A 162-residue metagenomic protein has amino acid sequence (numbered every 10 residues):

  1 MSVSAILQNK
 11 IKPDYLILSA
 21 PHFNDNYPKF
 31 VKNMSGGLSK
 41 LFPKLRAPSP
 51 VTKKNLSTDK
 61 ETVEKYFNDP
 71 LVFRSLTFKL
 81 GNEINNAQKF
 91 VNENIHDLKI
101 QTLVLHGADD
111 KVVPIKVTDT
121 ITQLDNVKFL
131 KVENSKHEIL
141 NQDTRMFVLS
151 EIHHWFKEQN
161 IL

Functional and structural regions predicted by a protein language model:
M1-K10, L16: Short glycine-enriched nucleophile-adjacent loop and the immediately C-terminal alpha-helix near the catalytic center
A5-I6, I121, W155: Hydrophobic residues on the short alpha-helix immediately C-terminal to a glycine-rich phosphate/catalytic loop
I17-Y27: Active-site nucleophile loop of the alpha/beta-hydrolase fold
K29-R46: A catalytic-pocket lid/entrance helix-loop region that shapes and gates access to the active site across common
L45-N94, I100: Alpha/beta-hydrolase
L98, V104-H106, D110: Short beta-strand/loop motif that positions the catalytic acidic residue of the alpha/beta-hydrolase fold
K111-V117: Conserved alpha/beta-hydrolase "acid-adjacent" motif
N126-L162: Catalytic active-site module of serine/aspartate enzymes centered on a nucleophile-bearing elbow/loop
